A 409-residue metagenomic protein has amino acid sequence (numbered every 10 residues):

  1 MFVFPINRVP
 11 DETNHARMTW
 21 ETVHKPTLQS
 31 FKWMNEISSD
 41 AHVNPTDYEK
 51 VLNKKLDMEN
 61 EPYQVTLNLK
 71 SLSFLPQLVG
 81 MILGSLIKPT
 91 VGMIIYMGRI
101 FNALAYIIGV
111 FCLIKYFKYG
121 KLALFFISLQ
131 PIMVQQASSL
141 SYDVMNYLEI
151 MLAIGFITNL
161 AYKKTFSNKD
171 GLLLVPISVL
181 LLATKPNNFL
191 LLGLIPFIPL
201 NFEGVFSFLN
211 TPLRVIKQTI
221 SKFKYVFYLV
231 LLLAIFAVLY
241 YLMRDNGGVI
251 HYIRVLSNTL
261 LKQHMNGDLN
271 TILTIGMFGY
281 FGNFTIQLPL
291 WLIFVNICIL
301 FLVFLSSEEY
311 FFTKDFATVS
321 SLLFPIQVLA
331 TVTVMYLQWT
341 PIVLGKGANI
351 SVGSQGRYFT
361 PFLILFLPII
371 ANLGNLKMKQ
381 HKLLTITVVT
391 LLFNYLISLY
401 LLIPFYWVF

Functional and structural regions predicted by a protein language model:
V23-M97, V343-G345: Interfacial juxtamembrane loops and adjacent helix segments that form the catalytic/substrate-binding surfaces
P89-G92, V110-P131: Transmembrane-helix signature of polytopic, membrane-embedded enzymes that assemble or transfer cell-envelope glycans
I108, I286-P325, F366-I369: Hydrophobic, aromatic-rich transmembrane alpha-helices and their immediate juxtamembrane boundary segments
C112, Y147-K163, L174-S178: Specific aromatic-rich, kink-prone transmembrane helix
Q135, D170-F197: Membrane-interface alpha helices of multi-pass inner-membrane proteins
S139-N146: Short acidic/glycine- and proline-prone juxtamembrane loop motifs at membrane-interface regions of multi-pass membrane
F156-T165, L191-L231: Perimembrane helix-loop-helix junctions
N210-E309, F409: Membrane-lumen/periplasm interface segments of multi-pass, membrane-embedded glycan/lipid transferases
